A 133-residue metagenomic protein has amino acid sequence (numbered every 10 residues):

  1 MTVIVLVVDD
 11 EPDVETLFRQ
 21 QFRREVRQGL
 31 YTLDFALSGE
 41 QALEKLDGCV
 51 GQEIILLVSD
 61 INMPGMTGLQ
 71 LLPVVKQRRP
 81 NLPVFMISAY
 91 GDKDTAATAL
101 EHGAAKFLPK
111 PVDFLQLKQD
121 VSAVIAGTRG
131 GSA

Functional and structural regions predicted by a protein language model:
D10, K110: A Lys-centered signature of the CheY-like receiver
P12-F35, Q77: Two-component/phosphorelay signaling modules centered on CheY-like receiver
E15, Q70, Y90-K106: Alpha4 helix (beta4-alpha4-beta5 surface) of REC/receiver domains from two-component response regulators
S38-Q41, T67-Q70: Acidic catalytic/metal-coordinating carboxylates
G51-V58: Active-site beta3 strand of CheY-like receiver
M63: Receiver (REC) domain active-site loop signature in two-component systems and cognate sites in sensor histidine kinases
D94, V112-V121: C-terminal output helix
